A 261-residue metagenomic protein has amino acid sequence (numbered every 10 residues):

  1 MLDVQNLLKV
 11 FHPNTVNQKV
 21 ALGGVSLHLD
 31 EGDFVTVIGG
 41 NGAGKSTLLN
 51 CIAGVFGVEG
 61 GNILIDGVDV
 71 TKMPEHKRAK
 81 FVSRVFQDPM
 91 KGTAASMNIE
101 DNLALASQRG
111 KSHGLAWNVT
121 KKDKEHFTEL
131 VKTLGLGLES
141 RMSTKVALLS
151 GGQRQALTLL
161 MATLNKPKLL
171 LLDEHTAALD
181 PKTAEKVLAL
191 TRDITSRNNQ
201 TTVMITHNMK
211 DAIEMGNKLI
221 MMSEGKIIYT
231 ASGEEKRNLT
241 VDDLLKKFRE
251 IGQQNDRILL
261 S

Functional and structural regions predicted by a protein language model:
M1, V10-G24, P74: A short, flexible loop at the N-terminus of ABC-type nucleotide-binding domains that lies
T15, D69-S83, K91, H113-A116 (+2 more regions): ABC ATPase NBD coupling module
I38-G40: The feature captures the beta-strand-to-loop junction immediately N-terminal to the Walker
A53: Helix-to-loop junction immediately C-terminal to a conserved catalytic motif
G61-D69, Y229-A231: Conserved ABC transporter NBD signature motif
A162-T163: ABC ATPase C-loop
T206-H207: H-loop/switch region of ABC-family ATPase nucleotide-binding domains
K226-E250: Conserved beta-strand-loop-alpha-helix hinge in the C-terminal portion of ABC ATPase nucleotide-binding domains
